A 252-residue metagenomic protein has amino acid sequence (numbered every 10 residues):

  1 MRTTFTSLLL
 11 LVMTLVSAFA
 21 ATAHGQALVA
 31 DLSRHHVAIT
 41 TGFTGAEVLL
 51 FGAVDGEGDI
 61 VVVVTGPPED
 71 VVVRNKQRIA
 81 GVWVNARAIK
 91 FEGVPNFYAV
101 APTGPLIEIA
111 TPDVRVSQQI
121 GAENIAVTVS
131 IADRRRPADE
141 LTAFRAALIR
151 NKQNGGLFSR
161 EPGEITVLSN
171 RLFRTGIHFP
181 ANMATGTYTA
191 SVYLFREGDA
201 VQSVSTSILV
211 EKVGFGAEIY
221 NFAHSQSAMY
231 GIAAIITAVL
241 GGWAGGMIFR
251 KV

Functional and structural regions predicted by a protein language model:
S7-A18: Bacterial N-terminal signal peptides
G25-F43: N-terminal edge beta-strand
L49-D55, G176-H178: Short edge beta-strand/loop segments characteristic of extracellular beta-sandwich folds
A53, V63, P67-I89: Membrane-embedded segments
R78, V84-A184: Membrane-proximal low-complexity regions enriched in glycine and acidic/polar residues
H178, V201-G231: Short, aromatic-rich amphipathic segments at membrane interfaces that lie adjacent to a transmembrane helix or signal
N182-K212: Extended, hydrophilic extramembrane loops/domains of integral membrane proteins
A228-A234, A238-V252: Juxtamembrane interface at the cytosolic side of transmembrane helices
